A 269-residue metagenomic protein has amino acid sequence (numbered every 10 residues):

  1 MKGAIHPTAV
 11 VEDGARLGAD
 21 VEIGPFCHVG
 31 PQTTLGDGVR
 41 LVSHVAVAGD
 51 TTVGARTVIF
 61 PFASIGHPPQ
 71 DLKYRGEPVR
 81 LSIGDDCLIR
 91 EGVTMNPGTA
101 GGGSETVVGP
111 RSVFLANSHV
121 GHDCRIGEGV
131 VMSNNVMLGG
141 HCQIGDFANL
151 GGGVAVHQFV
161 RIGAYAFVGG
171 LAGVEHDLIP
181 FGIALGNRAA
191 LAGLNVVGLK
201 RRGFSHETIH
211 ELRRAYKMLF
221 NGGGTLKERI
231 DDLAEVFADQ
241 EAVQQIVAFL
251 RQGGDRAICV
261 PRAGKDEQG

Functional and structural regions predicted by a protein language model:
M1-T8, D13-G14, A19-D20, R56 (+6 more regions): Terminal amphipathic alpha-helical/low-complexity segments used for targeting or macromolecular assembly
A4-A190: Structural signal for interior beta-strand "rungs" in well-ordered beta-sheet cores of soluble enzyme domains
